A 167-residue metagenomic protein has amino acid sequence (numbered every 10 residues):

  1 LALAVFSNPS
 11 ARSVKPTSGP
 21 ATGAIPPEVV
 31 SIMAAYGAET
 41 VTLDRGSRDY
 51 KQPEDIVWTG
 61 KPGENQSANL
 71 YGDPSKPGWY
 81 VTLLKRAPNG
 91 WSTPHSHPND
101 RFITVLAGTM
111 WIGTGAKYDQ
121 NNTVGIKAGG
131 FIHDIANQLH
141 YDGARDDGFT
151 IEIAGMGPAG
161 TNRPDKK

Functional and structural regions predicted by a protein language model:
L1-A4: Bacterial N-terminal signal peptides
K15-Y80, K166-K167: A short, N-terminal "cap"/entry segment at the start of jelly-roll beta-barrel domains of the cupin/DSBH fold
G46-K51, N121, L139-K167: Double-stranded beta-helix
P77-H97, I126, I135-A136: Conserved short histidine dyad/triad with adjacent acidic residue
A87-G90, H97-K117: Glycine- and acidic-residue-biased ligand/ion/polar-headgroup-sensing regions
S92-H95, I112-G113, D134-I135, L139-R145: Short beta-strand His + acidic residue motifs that chelate non-heme Fe in jelly-roll/DSBH and cupin folds
A116-N137: Short acidic-glycine-tyrosine-enriched beta hairpin
